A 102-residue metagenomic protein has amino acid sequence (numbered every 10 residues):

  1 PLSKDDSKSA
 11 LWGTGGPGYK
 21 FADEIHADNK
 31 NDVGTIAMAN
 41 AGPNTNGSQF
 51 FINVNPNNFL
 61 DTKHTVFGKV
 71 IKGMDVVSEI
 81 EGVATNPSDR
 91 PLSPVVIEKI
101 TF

Functional and structural regions predicted by a protein language model:
P1-F102: Cyclophilin-like peptidyl-prolyl cis-trans isomerases
